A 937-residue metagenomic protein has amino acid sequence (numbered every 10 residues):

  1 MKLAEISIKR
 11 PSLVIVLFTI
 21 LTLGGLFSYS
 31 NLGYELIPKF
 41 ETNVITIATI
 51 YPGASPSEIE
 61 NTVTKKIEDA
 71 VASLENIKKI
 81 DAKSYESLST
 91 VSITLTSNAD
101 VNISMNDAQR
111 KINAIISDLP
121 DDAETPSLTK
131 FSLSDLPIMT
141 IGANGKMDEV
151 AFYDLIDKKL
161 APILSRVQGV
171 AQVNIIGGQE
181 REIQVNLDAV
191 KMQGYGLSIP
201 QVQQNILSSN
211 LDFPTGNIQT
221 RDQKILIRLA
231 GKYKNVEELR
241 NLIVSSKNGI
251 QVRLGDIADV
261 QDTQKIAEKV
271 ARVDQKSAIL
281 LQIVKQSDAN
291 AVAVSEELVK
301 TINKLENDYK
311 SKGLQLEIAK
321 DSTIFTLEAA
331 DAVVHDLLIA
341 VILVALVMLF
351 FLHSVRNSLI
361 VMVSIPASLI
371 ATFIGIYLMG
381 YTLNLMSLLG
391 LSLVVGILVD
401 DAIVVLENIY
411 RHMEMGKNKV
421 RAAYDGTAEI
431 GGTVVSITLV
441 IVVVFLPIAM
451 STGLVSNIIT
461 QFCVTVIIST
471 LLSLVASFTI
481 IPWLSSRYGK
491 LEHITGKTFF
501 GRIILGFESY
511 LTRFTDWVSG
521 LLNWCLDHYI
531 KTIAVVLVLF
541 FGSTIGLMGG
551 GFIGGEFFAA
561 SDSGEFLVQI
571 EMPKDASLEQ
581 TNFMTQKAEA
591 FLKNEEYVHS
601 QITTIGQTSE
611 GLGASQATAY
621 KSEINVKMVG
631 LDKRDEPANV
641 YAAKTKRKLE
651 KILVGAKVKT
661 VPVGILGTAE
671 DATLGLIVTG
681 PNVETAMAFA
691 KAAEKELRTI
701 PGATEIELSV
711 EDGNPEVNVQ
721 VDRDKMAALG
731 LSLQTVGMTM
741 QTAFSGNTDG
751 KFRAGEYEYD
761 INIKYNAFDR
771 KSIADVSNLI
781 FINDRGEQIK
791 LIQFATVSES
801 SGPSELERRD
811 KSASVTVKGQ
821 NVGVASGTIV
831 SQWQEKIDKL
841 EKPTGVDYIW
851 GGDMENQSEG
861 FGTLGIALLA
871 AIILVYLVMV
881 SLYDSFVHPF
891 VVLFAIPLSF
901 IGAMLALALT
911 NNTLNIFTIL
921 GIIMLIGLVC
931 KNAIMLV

Functional and structural regions predicted by a protein language model:
M1-Y34, I430, F499-E556, H599 (+1 more regions): Signature of alpha-helical transmembrane segments and their immediate interfacial
I6, A48, T90, I116-D118 (+6 more regions): Extracytoplasmic/periplasmic membrane-proximal domains and adjacent transmembrane bundles of envelope biogenesis
S12, T19-A54, N113-A123, Y377 (+6 more regions): Transmembrane helices with small-residue packing motifs
G24-S30, I342-F351, V355-R411, I468 (+1 more regions): Hydrophobic transmembrane alpha-helices and their membrane-interface caps in long multi-pass transport proteins
Y34-I45, D81-S87, D122-K146, N174-E180 (+10 more regions): Flexible hinge/switch segments at interdomain interfaces of large molecular machines
I59-K130, V190-L211, K232, E579-T668 (+1 more regions): Solvent-exposed, membrane-proximal periplasmic/extracellular interface segments of envelope transport and secretion
A319, T326, A330, L406 (+3 more regions): Helix-loop junctions and hydrophobic alpha-helical segments within the transmembrane domains of large membrane
V395-I409, G431-M450, N457-I504, I624 (+2 more regions): Transmembrane alpha-helices and their membrane-interface boundaries in multi-pass membrane transporters and channels
